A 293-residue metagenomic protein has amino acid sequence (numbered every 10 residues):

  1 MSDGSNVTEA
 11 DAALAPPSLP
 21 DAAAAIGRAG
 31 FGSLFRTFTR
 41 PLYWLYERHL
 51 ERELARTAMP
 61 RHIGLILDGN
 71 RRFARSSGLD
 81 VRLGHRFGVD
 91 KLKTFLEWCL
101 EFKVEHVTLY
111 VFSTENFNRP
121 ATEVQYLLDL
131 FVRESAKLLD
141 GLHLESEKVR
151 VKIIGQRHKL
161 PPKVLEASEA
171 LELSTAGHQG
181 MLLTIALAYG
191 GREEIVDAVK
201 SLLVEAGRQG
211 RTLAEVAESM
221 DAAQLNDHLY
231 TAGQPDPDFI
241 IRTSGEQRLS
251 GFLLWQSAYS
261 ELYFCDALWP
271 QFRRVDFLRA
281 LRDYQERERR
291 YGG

Functional and structural regions predicted by a protein language model:
S2-G293: Flexible, compositionally biased loop and terminal segments
